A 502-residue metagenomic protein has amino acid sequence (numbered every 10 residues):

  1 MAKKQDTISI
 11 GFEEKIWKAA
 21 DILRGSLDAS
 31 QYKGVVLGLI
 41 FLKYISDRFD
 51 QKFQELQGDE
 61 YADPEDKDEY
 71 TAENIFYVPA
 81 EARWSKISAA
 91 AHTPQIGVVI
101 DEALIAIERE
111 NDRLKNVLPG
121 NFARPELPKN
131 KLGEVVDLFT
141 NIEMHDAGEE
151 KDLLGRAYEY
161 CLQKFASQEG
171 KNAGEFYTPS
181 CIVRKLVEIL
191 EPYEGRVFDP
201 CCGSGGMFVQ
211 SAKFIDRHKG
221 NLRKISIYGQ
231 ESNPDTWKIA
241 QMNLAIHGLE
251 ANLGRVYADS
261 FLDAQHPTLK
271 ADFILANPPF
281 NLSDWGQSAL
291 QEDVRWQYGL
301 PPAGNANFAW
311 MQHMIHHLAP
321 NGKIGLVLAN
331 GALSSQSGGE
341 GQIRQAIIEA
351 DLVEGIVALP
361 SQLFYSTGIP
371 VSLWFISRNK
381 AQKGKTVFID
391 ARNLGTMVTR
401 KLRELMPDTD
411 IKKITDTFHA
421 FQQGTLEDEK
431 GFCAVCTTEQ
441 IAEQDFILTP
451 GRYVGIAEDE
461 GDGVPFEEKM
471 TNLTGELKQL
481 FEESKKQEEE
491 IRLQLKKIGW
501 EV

Functional and structural regions predicted by a protein language model:
M1-Y193, N252-S260, Q265, A358-S361 (+3 more regions): Non-catalytic, mostly N-terminal accessory regions of nucleic-acid modification and defense proteins
K15, I22, Q31-Y32, V36-Y44 (+3 more regions): Conserved Class I SAM-dependent methyltransferase catalytic core
S26, W285-N305, G331-E340, P360-Y365 (+2 more regions): Short, contiguous acidic/charged loop-to-helix segments that flank catalytic cores in large enzymes
L42, P234-D235, L262, P279-L282 (+4 more regions): Conserved nucleotide-binding/hydrolysis micro-motifs of P-loop NTPases
P125, A147, C201, G229-N233 (+6 more regions): Hydrophobic alpha-helical scaffolding
N172-A276, N281-W285, L290-Q297, F308 (+2 more regions): Conserved S-adenosyl-L-methionine
D216, A245, L249, P279 (+12 more regions): Hydrophobic alpha-helix feature that most strongly marks membrane-spanning transmembrane helices and their immediate
K270-A271, R295, N305-N307, N321-K323 (+8 more regions): Active-site lining segments that contact anionic ligands and/or coordinate catalytic metals
